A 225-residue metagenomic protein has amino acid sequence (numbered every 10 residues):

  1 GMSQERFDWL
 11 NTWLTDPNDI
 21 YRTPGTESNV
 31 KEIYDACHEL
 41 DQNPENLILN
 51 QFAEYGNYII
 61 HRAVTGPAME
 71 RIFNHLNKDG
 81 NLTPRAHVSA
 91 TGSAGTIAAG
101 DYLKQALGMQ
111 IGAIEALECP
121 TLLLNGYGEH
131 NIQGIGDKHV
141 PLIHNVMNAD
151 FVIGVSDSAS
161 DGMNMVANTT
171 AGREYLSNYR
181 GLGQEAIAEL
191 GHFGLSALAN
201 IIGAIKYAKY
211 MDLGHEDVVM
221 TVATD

Functional and structural regions predicted by a protein language model:
G1-F7, V88-D101, T121-L122, L195-A204: Short glycine/serine/threonine-rich phosphate/pyrophosphate-binding segments that cradle anionic phosphate groups
M2-I33: A glycine-rich helix N-cap at a beta->alpha junction
N18, N46-L47, L82-R85, D150 (+1 more regions): Conserved acidic residues
I33-E45, L103-H192: Active-site/ligand-binding loops adjacent to catalytic centers
Q42-T91, A159-G194: Active-site/ligand-binding-proximal alpha/beta "capping" segment
A53-G56, T91-G95, E115-P120, H139 (+3 more regions): Glycine-rich beta-alpha junction loops
T169-D225: Glycine-rich phosphate/adenylate-binding loop
